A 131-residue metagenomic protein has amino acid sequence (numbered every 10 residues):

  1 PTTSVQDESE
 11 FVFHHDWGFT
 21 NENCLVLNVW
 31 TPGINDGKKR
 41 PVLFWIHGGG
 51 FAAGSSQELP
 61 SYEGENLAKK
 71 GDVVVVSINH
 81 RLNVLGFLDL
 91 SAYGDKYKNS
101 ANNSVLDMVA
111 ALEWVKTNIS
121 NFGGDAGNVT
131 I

Functional and structural regions predicted by a protein language model:
P1-N23: Aromatic- and Gly/Pro-rich amphipathic surface segment
H15-I131: Serine-hydrolase-like catalytic core of hydrolytic proteins
